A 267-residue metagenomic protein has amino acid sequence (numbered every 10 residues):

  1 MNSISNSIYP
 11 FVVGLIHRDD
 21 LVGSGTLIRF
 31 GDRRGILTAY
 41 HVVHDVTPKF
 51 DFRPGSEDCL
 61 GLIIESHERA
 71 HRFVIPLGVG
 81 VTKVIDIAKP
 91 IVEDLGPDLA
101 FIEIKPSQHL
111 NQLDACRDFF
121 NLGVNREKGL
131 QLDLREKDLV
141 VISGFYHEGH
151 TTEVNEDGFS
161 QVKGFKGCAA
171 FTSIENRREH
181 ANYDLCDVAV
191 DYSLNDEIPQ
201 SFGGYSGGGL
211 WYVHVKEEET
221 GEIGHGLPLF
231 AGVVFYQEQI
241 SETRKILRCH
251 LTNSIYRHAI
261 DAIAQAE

Functional and structural regions predicted by a protein language model:
S3-P90, A100-Q108, F145, A169 (+3 more regions): Catalytic histidine site
V22-S24, R33-R34, P97-L99, E136-V140 (+2 more regions): Short, surface-exposed beta-edge/turn micro-motifs
F50-S56, L113-N121, E156-F159: "Short basic amphipathic alpha-helical interaction patches in structured regions
P90, L95-F120, E136-D138: Internal, conserved structured core segments that host functional sites
N121-K166: Short glycine/Trp-rich loop-beta-loop segment that forms part of the substrate-binding cleft
E148-I198, G203: A mid-sequence, solvent-exposed acidic-amphipathic segment
N195, L227-E267: C-terminal cap/linker of serine protease catalytic domains
D196-L229: Catalytic nucleophile loop of clan PA
